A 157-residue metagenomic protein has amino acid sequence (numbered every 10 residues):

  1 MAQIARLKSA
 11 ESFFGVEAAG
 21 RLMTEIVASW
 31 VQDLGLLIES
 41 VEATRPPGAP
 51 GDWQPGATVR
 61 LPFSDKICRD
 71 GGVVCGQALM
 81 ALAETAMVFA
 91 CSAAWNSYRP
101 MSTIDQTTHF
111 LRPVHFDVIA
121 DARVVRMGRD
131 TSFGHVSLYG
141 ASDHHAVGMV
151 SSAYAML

Functional and structural regions predicted by a protein language model:
M1-L157: Terminal targeting signals and extreme-terminal segments of soluble enzymes
